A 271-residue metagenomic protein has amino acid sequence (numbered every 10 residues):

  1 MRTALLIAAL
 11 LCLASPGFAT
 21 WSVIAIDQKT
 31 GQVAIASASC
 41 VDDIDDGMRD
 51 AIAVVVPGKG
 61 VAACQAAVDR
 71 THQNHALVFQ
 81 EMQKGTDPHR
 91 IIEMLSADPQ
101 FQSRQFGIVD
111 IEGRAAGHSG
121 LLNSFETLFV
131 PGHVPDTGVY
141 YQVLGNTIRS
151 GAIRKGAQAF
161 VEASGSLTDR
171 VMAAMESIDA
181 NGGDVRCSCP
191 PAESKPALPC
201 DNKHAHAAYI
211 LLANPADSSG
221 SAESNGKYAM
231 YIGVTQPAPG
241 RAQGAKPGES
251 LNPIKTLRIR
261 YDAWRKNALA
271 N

Functional and structural regions predicted by a protein language model:
M1-A4: Positively charged n-region of N-terminal signal peptides that target proteins for export
L6-L11: Hydrophobic helical h-region of N-terminal Sec-dependent signal peptides in bacterial secretory/periplasmic proteins
F18-N271: N-terminal nucleophile
